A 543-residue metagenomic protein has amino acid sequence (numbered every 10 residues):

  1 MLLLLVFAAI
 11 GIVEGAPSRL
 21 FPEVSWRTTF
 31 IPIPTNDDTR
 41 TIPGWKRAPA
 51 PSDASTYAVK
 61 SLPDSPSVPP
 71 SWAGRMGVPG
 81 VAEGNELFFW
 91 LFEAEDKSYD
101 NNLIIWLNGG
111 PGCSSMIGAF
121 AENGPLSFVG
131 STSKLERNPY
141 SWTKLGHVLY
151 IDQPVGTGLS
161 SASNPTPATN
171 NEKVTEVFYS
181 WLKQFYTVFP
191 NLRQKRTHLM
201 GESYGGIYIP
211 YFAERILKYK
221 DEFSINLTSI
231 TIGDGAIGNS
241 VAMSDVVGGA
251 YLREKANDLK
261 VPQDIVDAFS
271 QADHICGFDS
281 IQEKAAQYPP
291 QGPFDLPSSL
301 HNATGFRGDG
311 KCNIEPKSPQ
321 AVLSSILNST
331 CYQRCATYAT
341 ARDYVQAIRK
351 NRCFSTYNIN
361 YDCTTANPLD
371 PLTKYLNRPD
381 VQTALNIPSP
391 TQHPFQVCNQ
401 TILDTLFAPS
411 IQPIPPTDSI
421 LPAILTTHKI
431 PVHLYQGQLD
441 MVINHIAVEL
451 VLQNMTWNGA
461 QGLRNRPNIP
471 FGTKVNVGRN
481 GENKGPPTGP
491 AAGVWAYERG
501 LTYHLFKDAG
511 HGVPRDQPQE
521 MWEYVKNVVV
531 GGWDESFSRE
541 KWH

Functional and structural regions predicted by a protein language model:
L2-H543: Terminal and linker regions of secretory-pathway proteins
